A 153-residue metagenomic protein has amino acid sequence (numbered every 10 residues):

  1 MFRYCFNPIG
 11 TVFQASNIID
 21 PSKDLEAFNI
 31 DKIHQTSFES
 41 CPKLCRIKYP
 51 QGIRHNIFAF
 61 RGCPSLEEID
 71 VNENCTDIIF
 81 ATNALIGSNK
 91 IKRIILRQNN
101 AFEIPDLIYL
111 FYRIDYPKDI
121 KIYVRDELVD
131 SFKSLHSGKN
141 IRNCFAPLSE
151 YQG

Functional and structural regions predicted by a protein language model:
R3-K32, E39-R54, C63-I79, S88-E103 (+2 more regions): Structural signature of tandem-repeat unit edges
Q35, I57, T82, V129 (+1 more regions): A generic alpha-helix preference that emphasizes hydrophobic side chains
F60-R61, L85-G87, L107-I114, L135-H136: A structural signal for leucine-rich repeat
P105-D106, F132-L135, G153: Short, charged, surface-exposed secondary-structure boundary motifs
S137-N143, Q152-G153: Low-complexity acidic/polar repeat-biased segments
